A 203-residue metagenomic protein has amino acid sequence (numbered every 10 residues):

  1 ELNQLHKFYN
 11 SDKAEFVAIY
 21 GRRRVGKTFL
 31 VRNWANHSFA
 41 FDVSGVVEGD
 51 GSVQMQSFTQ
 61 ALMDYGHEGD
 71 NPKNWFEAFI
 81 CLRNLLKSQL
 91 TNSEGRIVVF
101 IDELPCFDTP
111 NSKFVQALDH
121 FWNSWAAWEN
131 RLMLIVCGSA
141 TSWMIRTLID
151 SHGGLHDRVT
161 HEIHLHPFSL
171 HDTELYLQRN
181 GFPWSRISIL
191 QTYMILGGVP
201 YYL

Functional and structural regions predicted by a protein language model:
E1-L203: Phosphate-binding site recognition
